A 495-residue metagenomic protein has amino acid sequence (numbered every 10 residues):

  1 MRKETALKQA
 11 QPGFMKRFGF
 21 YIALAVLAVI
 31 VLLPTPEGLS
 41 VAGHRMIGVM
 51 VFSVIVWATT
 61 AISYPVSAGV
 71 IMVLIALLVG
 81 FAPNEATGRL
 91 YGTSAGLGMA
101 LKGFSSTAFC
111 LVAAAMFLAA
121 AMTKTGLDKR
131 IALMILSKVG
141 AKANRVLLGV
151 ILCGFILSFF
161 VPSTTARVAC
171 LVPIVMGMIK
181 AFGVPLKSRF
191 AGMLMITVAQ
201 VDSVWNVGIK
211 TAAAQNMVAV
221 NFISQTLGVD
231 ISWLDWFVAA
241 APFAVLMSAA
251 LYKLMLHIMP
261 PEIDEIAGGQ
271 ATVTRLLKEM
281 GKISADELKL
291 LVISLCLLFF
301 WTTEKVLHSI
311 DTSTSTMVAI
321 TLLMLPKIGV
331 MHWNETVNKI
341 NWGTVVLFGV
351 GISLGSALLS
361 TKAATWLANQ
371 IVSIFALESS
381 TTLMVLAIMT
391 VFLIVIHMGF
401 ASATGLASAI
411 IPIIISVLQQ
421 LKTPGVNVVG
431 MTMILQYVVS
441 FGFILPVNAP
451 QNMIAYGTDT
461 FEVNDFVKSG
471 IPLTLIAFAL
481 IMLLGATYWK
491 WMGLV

Functional and structural regions predicted by a protein language model:
R2-P34, K124-L127, T164-R167, V184-K282 (+2 more regions): Juxtamembrane and boundary regions of transmembrane helices in multi-pass small-molecule transporters and channels
K8, T35, V66, V70-P185 (+2 more regions): Membrane-embedded alpha-helical segments and adjacent helix-loop junctions characteristic of multi-pass solute
F14-A23, V41-M46, T59-A68, G98-M116 (+7 more regions): Helical membrane-embedded segments and adjacent short helical loop/helix-boundary regions of multi-pass membrane
F18, I22-V29, G48-I55, V70 (+16 more regions): Lipid-exposed faces of alpha-helical membrane segments in multi-pass integral membrane proteins
L27-I30, I47-W57, M72-F81, L111-F117 (+2 more regions): Central hydrophobic cores of alpha-helical transmembrane segments in multi-pass inner-membrane proteins across all
P36-H44, V51-V70, K253-H257, I283-L288 (+1 more regions): Flexible hinge motifs at transmembrane-helix junctions and intramembrane kinks/re-entrant loops in multi-pass membrane
L39-G48, S105-A114, R167, D311-I320 (+3 more regions): Structural signature of hydrophobic alpha-helical transmembrane segments
V112, N144-S158, V184-N206, I231-W236 (+2 more regions): Alpha-helical transmembrane segments of multi-pass membrane proteins
